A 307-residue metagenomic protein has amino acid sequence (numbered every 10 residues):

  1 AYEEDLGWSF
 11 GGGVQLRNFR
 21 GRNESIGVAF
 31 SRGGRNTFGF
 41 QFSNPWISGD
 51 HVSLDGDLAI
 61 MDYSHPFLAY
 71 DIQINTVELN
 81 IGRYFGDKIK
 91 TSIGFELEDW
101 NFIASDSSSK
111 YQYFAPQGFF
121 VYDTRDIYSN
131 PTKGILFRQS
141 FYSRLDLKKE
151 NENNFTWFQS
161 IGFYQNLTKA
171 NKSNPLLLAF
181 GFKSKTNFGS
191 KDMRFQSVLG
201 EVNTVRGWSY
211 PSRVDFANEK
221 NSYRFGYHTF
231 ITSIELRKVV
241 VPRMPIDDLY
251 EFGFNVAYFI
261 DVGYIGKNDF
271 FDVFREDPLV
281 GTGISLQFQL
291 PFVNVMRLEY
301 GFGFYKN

Functional and structural regions predicted by a protein language model:
A1-L6, Q196, K267-P278: Small/polar, glycine/serine/threonine/aspartate-rich low-complexity segments that form flexible
A1-R138, N203-F225, V295-N307: Gram-negative/organellar outer-membrane beta-barrel architecture
Q112, N153, P278: Short acidic-hydrophobic sequence patches enriched in Asp/Glu that either
Q117-V121, R125-L249, F254, N268: C-terminal outer-membrane beta-barrel translocator/porin domains of Gram-negative envelope proteins and their
D261: Short basic (Lys/Arg) and small-residue
Y264: Short, glycine/acidic-enriched loop or turn micro-motifs at the edges of active sites
D269-N307: C-terminal beta-signal and terminal closure region of outer-membrane beta-barrel proteins
